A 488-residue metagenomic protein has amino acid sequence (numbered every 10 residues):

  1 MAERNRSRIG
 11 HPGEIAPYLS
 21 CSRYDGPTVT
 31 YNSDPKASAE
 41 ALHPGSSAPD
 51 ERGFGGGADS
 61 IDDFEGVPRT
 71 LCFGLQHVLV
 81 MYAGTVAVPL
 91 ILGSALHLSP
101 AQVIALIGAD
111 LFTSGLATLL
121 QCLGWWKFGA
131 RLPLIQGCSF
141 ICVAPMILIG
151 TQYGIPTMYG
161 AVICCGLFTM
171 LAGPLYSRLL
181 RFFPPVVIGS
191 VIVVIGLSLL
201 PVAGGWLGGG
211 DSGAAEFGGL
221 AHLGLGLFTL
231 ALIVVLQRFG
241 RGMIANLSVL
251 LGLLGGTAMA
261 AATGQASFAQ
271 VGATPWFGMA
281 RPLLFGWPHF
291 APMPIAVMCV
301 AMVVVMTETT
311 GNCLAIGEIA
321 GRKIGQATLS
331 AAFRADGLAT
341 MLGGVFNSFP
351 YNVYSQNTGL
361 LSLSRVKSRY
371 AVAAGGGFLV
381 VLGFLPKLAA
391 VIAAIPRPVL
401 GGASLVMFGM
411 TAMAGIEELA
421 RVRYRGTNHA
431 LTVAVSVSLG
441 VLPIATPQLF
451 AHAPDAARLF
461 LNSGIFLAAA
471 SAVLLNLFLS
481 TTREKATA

Functional and structural regions predicted by a protein language model:
A2, R6, L19-F73, Q270-R281 (+3 more regions): Intrinsically disordered, low-complexity non-transmembrane regions of multi-pass membrane transporters
T30-P133, I141-T151: N-terminal signal-anchor module of multipass membrane proteins
A58, V67, G93-R131, V297-R369 (+1 more regions): Membrane-embedded helical hairpins/re-entrant loop segments and their flanking transmembrane helices within multi-pass
P68-M81, T85, G218-L230, L247-S248 (+3 more regions): Hydrophobic, membrane-embedded alpha-helices of multi-pass small-molecule transporters
P89-G93, V143-T151, S177, W206-G208 (+5 more regions): Generic transmembrane alpha-helix signature in multi-pass membrane proteins, especially transporters/channels
A105, K127-F140, R181-S190, I244-L250 (+4 more regions): Short, non-helical or kinked segments that cap or interrupt transmembrane helices
I147, Q237, N357-S368, V372 (+1 more regions): Interfacial segments of multi-pass membrane proteins
I149-S267, G376, V381-T487: Membrane-embedded alpha-helical modules
